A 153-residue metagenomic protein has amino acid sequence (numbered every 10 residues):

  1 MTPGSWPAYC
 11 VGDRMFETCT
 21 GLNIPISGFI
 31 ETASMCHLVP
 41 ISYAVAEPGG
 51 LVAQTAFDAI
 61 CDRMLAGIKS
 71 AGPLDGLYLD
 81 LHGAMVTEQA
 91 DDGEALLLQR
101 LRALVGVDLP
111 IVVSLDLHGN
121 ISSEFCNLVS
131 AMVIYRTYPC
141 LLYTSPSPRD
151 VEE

Functional and structural regions predicted by a protein language model:
M1-I30: N-terminal amphipathic/basic leader segments beginning at the initiator methionine
A56-I68: Glycine-rich, highly charged phosphate/nucleotide-binding loops
A71-A90: Short acidic, glycine-rich surface-loop motifs adjacent to enzyme active sites
D92-L98: Charged helix-capping and loop-helix junction motifs
G106-P110: A short helix->loop->beta-strand "cap" motif at the edges of active sites that frequently abuts
S114-S130: Glycine-rich, charge-decorated loop segments at or immediately adjacent to ligand/cofactor-binding or catalytic sites
A131-L142: Acidic, His- and aromatic-enriched active-site or binding-groove loops in soluble protein domains that engage sugars
Y143-E153: Single conserved hydrophobic/aromatic residue that forms the stacking wall/gate of nucleotide- or nucleobase-binding
